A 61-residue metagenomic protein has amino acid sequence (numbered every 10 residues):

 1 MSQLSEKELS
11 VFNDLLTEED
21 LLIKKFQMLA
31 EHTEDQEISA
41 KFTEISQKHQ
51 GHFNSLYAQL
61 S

Functional and structural regions predicted by a protein language model:
M1-S61: His/Met- and acidic-residue-enriched segments that coordinate or traffic transition-metal cofactors and support
